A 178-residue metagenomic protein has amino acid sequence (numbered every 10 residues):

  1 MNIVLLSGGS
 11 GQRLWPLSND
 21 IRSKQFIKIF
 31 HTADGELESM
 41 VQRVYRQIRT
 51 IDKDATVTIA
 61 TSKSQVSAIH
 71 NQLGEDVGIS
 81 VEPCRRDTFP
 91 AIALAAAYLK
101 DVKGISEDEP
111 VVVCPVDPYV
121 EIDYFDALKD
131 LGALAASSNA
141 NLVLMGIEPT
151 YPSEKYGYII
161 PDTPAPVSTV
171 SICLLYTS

Functional and structural regions predicted by a protein language model:
M1-I69, E75-R86, Y98, F125-D126 (+1 more regions): N-terminal glycine-rich phosphate-binding loop and ensuing alpha1 helix
G74-P164: Conserved beta-loop-beta/alpha segment of the NTase-like Rossmann-fold superfamily that binds/positions NTPs
V167-V170: Conserved thiamine diphosphate
Y176-T177: Conserved small/polar residues in nucleotide/adenosyl-binding loops
